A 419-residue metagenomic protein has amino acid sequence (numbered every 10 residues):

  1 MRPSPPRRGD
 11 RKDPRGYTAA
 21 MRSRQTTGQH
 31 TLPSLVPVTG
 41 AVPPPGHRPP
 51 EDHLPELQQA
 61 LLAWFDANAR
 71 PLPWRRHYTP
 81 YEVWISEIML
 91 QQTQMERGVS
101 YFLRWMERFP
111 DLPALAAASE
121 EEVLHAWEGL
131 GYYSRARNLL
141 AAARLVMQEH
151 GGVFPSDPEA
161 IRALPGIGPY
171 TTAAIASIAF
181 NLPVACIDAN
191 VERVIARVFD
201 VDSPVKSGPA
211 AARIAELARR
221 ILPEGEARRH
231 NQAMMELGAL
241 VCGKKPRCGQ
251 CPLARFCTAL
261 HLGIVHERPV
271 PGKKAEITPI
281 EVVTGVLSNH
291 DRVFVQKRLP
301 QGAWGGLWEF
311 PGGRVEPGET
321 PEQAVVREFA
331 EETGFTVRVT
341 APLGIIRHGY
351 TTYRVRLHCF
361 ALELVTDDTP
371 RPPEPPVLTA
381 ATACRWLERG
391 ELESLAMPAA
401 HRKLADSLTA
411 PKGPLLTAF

Functional and structural regions predicted by a protein language model:
D10-D13, Y17: Intrinsic-disorder-associated, low-complexity terminal segments enriched in Asp/Asn/His/Tyr and depleted of Lys/Arg
R24, G28-P50, A69-R70: Short, contiguous pre-domain boundary segments
L32, H53-P55, Q59-A60, W64-G249 (+1 more regions): Catalytic cores of DNA base-excision repair glycosylases
N181, P279-V283, S288, A330-D368: Active-site segment of metal-dependent pyrophosphate-handling enzymes, primarily the Nudix hydrolase catalytic core
P246, R255, E281-V283, D291 (+2 more regions): Change "...and in nucleic-acid phosphodiester-cleaving endonucleases..." to "...and in nucleic-acid processing enzymes
A254, I264-E309, R338-A341, E363-L364: N-terminal strand-loop-strand
F310-G344: The catalytic Nudix box helix
A361-K412: NUDIX/MutT-family hydrolases
